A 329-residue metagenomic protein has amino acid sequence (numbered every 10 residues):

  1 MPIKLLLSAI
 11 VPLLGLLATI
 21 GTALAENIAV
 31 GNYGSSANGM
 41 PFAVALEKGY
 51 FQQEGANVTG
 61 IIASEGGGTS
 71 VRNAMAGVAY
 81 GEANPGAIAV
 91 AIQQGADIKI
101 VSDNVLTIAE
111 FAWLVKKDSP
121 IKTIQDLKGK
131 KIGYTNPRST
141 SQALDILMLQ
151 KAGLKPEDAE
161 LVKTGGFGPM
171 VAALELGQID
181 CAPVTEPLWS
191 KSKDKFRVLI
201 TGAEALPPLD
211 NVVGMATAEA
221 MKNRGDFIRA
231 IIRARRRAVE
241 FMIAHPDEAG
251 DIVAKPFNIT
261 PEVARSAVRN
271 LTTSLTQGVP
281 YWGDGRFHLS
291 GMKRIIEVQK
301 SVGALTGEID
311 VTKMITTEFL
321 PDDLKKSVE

Functional and structural regions predicted by a protein language model:
M1-L5: Positively charged n-region of N-terminal signal peptides that target proteins for export
S8-T19: Bacterial N-terminal signal peptides
T19-A25: Sec/Tat signal peptide C-region and signal peptidase I cleavage site
E26-A173, D180-E186, R197-G202, P207-P208: Short, glycine-/small- and polar/acidic-enriched structural segments that line small-molecule recognition paths
V78-E82, E175-Q178, L271-F287, D322-E329: Short amphipathic alpha-helical segments at helix boundaries and their inter-helical linkers
G86, G168-I259: Pocket-lining segment of extracytoplasmic ligand-binding domains
N223-T306: Secondary-structure end/capping motifs
I295-E329: Conserved C-terminal helix/tail region of periplasmic/extracytoplasmic solute-binding proteins
